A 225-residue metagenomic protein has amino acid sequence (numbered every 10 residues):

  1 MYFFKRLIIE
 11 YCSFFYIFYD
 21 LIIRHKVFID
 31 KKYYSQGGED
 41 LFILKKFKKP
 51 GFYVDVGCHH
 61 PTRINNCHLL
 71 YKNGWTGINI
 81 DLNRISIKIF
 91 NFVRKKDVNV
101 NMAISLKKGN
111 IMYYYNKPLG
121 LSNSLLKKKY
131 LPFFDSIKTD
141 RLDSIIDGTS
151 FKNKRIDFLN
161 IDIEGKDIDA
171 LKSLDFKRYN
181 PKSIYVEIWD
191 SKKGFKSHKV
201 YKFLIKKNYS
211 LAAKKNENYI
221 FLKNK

Functional and structural regions predicted by a protein language model:
M1-K225: Phosphate/nucleotide-binding beta-alpha loop and adjacent structural elements of enzyme active sites
